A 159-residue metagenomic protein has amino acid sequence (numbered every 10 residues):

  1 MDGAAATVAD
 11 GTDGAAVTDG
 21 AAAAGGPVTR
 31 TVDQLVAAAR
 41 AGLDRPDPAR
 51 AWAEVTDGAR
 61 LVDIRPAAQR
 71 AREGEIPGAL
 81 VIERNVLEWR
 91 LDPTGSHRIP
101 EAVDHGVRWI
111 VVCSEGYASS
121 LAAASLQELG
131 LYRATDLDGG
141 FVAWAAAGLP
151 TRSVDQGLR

Functional and structural regions predicted by a protein language model:
M1-A59, A67-W109, Y117-R159: Rhodanese-like catalytic fold shared by cysteine-dependent sulfurtransferases and DSP/PTP-type phosphatases
V62: Active-site flanking residues adjacent to catalytic metal/cofactor-binding acidic residues
V112: Short, surface-exposed ligand- or partner-binding patches at beta-edge/loop junctions that are enriched in aromatics
